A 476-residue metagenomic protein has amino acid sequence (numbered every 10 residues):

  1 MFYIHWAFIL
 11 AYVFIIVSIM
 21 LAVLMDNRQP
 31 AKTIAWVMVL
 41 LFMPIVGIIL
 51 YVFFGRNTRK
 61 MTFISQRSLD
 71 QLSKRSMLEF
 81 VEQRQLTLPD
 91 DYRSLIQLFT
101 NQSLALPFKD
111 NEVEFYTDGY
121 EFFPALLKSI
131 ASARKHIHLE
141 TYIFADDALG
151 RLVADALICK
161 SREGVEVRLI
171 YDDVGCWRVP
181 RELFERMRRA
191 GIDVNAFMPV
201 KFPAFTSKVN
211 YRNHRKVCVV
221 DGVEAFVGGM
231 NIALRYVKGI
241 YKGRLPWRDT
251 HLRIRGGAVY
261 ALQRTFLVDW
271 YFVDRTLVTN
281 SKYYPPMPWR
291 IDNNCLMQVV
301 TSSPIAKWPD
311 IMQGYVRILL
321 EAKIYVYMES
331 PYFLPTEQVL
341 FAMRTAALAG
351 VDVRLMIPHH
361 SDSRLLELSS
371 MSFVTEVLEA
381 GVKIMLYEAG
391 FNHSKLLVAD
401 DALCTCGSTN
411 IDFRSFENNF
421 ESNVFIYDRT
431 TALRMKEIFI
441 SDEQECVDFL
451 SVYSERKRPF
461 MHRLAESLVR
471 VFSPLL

Functional and structural regions predicted by a protein language model:
M1-Q313, R317, E321, S361 (+6 more regions): N-terminal localization/anchoring segments of enzymes in phospholipid and broader phosphate metabolism
A322-I324, Y332-R354, P358, S363: Helical hairpin unit composed of two closely spaced alpha helices linked by a short loop
F341, E367-M371: Short glycine/threonine-rich loop-to-helix capping motif typified by GTGT followed within a few residues by an Asp-Pro
I384-E388: Active-site donor-binding acidic/aromatic loop of nucleotide-activated sugar and phosphosugar transferases involved
K395: Catalytic-core elements of nucleic-acid end-processing and repair enzymes
